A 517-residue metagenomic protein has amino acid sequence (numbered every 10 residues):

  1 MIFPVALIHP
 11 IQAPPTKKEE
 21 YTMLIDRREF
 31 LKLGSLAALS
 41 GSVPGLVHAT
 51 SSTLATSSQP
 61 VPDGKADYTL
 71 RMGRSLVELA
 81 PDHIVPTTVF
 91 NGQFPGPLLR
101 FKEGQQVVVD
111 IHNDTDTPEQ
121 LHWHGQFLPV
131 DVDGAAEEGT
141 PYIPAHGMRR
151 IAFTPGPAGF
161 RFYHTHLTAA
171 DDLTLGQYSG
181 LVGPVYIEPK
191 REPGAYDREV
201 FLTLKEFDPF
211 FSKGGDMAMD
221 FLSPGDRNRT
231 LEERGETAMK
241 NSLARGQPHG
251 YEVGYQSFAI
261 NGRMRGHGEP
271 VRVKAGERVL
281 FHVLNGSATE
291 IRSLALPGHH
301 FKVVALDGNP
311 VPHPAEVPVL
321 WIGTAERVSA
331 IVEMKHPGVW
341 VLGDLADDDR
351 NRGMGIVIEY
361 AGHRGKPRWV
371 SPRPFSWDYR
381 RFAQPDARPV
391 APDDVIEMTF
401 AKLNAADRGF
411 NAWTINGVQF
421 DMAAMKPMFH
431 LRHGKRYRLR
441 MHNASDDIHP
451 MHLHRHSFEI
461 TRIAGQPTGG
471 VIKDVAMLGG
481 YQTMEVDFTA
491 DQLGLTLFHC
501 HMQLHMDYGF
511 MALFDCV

Functional and structural regions predicted by a protein language model:
M1-E29, L33: N-terminal secretory signal peptides
I8-H9, E29-T50: N-terminal export signals
L24, G34, V47-T324, A330 (+6 more regions): Histidine-centered copper-binding motifs that mark active-site loops of extracellular/periplasmic copper enzymes
D171, G338-E359, H501-F510: Terminal connector regions
H282-G286, R292-P297, I331-E333, V341-D347 (+4 more regions): A structural feature that tracks compact, well-ordered secondary-structure segments with a strong bias toward
P297-P310, N416-V418, A444-V471, Q503-D507 (+1 more regions): Active/binding-pocket-proximal capping segment
I396, L403-A406, I415, F420-D446: C-terminal structural cap/anchor segments
T461-D491: C-terminal soluble interaction/assembly domains
